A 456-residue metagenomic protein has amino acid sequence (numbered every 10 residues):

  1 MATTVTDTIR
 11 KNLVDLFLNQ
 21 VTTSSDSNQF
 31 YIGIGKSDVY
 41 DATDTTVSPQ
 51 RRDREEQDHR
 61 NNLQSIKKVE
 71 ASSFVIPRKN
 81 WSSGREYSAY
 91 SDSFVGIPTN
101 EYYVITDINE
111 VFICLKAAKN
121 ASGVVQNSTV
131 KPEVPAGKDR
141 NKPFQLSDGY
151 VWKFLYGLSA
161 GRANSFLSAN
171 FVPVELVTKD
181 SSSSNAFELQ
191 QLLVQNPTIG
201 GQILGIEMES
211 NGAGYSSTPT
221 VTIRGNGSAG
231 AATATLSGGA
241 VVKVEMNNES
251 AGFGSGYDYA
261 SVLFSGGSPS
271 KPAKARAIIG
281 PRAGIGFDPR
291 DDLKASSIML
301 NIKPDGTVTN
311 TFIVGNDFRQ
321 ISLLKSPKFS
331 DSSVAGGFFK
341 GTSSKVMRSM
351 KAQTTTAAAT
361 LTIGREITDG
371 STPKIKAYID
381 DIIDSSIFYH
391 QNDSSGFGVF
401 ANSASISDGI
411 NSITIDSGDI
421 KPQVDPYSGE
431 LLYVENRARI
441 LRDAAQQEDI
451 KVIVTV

Functional and structural regions predicted by a protein language model:
M1-T198, P272-R276, F339-G341, T368-K374 (+4 more regions): Tryptophan-rich substrate-binding surfaces of secreted polymer-degrading and adhesive proteins
Q145-V456: Conserved, function-critical positions that sit in or immediately flank catalytic and ligand-binding motifs
